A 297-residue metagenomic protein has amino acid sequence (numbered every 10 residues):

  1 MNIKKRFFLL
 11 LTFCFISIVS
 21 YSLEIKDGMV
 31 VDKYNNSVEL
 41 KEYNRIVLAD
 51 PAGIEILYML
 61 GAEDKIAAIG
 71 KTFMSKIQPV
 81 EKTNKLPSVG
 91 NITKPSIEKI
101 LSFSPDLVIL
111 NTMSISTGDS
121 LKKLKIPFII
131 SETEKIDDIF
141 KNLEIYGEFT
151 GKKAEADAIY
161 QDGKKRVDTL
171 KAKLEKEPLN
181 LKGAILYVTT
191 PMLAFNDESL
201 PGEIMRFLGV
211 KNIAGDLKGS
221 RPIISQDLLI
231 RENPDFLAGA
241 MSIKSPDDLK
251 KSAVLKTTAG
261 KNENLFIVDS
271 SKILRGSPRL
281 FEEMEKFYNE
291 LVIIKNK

Functional and structural regions predicted by a protein language model:
I3, V19-I54, K153-A184, N233 (+1 more regions): Bacterial Sec-exported substrate-binding components of ABC uptake systems
L9-I18: Bacterial N-terminal signal peptides
K33, P87-E98, L217-Q226: Short helix-initiation/N-cap motifs at beta->coil->alpha
R45, F140-K141, I145-E148, D157 (+4 more regions): Structured C-terminal subdomain patch of bacterial secreted/periplasmic proteins
R45-F103, L107-M113, I213: A short, structured surface patch at a secondary-structure boundary
F73-S75, L193-R221: Alpha-helical, coiled-coil/dimerization segments enriched in small aliphatic residues
I97-P105, K123-L124, I224-N233: Short helices/loops that flank or line small-molecule/ion binding pockets
E132-I145, A184-L200: Extracytoplasmic ligand-binding site segments that recognize negatively charged/polar headgroups
